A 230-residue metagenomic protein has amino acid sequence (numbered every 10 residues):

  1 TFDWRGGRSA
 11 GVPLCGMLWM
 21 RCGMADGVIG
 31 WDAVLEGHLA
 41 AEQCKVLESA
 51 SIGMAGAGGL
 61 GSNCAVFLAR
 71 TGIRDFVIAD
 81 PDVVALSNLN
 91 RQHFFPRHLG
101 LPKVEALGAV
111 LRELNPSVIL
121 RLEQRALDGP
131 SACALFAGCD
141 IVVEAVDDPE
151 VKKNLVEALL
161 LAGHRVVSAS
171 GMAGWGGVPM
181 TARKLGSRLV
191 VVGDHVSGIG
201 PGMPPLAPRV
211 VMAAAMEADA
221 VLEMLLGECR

Functional and structural regions predicted by a protein language model:
R5-R8, R21: Basic polycationic patches enriched in arginine
G7, V12-C15: Compositionally biased, low-complexity intrinsically disordered regions
L14-R230: Adenine nucleotide-associated cytosolic modules
